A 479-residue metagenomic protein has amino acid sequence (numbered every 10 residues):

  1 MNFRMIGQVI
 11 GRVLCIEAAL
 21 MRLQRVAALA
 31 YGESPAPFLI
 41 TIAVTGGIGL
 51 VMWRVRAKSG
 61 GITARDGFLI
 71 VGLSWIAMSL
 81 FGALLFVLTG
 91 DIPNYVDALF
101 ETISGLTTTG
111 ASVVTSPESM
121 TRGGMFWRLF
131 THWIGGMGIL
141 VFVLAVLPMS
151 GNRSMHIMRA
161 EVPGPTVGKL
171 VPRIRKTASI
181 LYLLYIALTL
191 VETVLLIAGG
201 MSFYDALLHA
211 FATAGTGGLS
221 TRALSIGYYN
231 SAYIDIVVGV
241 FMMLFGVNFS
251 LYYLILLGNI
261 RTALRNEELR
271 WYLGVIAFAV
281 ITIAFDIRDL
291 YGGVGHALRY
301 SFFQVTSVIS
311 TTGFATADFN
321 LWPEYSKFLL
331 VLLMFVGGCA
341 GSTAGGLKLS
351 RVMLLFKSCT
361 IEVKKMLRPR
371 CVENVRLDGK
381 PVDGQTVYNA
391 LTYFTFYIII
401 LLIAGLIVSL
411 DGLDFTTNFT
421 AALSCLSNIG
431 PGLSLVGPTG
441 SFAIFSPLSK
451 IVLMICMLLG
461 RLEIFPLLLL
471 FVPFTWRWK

Functional and structural regions predicted by a protein language model:
M1-K479: Membrane-proximal intracellular helices of multi-pass ion channels
